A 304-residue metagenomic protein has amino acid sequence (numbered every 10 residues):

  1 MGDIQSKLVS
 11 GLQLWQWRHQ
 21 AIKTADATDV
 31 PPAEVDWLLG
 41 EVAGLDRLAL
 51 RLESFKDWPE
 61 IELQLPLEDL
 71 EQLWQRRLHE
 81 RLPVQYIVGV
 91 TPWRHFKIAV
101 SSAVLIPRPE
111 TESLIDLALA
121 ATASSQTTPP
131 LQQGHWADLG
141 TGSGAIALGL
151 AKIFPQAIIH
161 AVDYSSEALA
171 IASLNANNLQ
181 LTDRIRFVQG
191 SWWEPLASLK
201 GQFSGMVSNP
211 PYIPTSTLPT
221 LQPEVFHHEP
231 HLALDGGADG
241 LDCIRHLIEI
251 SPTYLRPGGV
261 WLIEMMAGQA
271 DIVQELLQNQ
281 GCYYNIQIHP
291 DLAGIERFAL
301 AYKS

Functional and structural regions predicted by a protein language model:
M1-K56: Non-catalytic accessory regions of SAM-dependent methyltransferases
A25, T122, A176, S251 (+1 more regions): Conserved hydrophobic residues forming the short capping helix/wall of the S-adenosyl-L-methionine
D29, P155-Q156, N177-T182, Y254 (+1 more regions): Short helix-capping segments at alpha-helix termini
L38, R81, T111, I146 (+6 more regions): Residue-level signal for inorganic ion chemistry
E41-A121: Conserved AdoMet
S113-T220: Conserved SAM/SAH cofactor-binding pocket of Class I
Y212-C243: Mobile active-site "lid"/loop adjacent to the S-adenosyl-L-methionine
A238-Y302: Conserved Class I SAM-dependent methyltransferase catalytic core
